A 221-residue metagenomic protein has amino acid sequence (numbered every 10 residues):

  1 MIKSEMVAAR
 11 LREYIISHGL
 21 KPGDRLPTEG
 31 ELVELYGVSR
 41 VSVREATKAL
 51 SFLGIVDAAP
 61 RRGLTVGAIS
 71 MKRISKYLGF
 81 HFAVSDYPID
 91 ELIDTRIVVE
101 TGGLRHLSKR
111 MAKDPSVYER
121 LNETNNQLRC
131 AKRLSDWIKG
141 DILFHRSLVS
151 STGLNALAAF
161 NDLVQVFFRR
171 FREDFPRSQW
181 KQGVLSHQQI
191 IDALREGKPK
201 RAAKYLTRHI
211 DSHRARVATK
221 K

Functional and structural regions predicted by a protein language model:
M1-V98, L104-R105: Short linear motifs at protein or domain termini
I2, S178-Q182: Short helix-capping and inter-helix turn/linker motifs at the boundaries of alpha-helical repeat units
L92-D174, G183-Q189, R201-S212: Conserved amphipathic alpha-helical segments that form helical-bundle/coiled-coil interaction surfaces
D211-K220: Short arginine-rich
